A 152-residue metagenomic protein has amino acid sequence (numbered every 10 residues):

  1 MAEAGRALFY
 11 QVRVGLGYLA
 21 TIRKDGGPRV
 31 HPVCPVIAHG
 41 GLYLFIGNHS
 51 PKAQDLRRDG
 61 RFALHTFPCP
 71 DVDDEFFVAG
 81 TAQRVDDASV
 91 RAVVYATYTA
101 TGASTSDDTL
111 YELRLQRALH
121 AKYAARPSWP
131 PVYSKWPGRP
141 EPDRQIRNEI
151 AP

Functional and structural regions predicted by a protein language model:
M1-L16, G138-P152: Extreme N-terminal tail/first-helix region
R6-A7, A53, Y95: Short amphipathic alpha-helical segments and helix-helix/interface helices
F9-Q11, L56, Y98, L113: A generic structural signal for nonpolar/aromatic side chains embedded in well-ordered alpha-helices
V14-N48, Q54-L56, F62-P68, E75-V78: Short beta-strand segments
G15-L16, R61, A103, A118: Generic structural signal for secondary-structure transition and capping sites
V72-P152: Charged, gly/pro-rich active-site loop segments
